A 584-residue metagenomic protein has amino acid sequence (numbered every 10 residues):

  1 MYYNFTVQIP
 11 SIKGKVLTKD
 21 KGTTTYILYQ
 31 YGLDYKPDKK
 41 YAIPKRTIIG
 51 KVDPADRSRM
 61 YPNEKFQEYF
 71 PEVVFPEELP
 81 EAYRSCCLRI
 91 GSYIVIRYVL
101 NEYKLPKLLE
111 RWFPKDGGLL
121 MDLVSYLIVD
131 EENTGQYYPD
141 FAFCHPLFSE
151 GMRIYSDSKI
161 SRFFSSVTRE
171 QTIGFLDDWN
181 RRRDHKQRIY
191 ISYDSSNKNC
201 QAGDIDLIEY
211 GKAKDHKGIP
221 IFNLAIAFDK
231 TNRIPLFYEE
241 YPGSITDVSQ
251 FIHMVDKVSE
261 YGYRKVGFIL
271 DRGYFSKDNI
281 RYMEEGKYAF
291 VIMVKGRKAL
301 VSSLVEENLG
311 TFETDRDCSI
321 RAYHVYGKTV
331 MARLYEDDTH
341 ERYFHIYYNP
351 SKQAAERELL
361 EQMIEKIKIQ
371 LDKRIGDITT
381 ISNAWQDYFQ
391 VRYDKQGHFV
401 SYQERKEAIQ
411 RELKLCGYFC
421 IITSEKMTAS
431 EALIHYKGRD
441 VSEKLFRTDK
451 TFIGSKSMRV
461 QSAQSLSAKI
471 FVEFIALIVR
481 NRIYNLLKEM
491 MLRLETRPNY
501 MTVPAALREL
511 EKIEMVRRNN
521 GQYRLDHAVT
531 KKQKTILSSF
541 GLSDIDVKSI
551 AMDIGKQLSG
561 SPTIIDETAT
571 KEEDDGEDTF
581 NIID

Functional and structural regions predicted by a protein language model:
M1-S192, S196-A202, A225-F237, P242-S244 (+4 more regions): Dynamic "connector" segments at or just before major functional cores
P37, H145-M152, E170, D184-K186 (+5 more regions): Secondary-structure transition/capping motifs at alpha-helix termini and the adjoining loop/turn into the next element
D116, M152, S156, I189 (+6 more regions): Secondary-structure capping and boundary motifs in well-ordered enzyme cores
P139-F143, T231-I234, Y261-Y263, L413-M427 (+1 more regions): Short acidic (Asp/Glu) and glycine-rich catalytic loops that position anionic groups and cofactors
P220-F222, E240, K287-H435, L507-D584: An anionic, glycine-rich sequence signature occurring as long contiguous blocks
E239-E240, I245-D256, E260-Y261, Y274-C318 (+2 more regions): Catalytic or ion-translocation cores adjacent to nucleophile or general acid/base/metal-coordination motifs in diverse
G267-F275: Acidic/histidine-rich, metal-coordinating catalytic segments
A432-R459: Short amphipathic alpha-helical "interface-anchor" segments enriched in bulky aromatics
